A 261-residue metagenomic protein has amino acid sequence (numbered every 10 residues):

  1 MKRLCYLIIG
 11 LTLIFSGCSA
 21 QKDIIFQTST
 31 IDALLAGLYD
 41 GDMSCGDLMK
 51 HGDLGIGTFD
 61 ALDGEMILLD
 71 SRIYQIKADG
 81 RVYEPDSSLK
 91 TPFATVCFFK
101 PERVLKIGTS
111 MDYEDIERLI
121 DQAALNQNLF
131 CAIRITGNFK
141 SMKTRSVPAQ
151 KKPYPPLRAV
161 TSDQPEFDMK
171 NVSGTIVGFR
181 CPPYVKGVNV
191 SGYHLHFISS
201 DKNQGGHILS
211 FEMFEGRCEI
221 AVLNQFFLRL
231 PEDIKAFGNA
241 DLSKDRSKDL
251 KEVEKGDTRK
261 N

Functional and structural regions predicted by a protein language model:
K2-I8: Sec-dependent signal peptide recognition, specifically the positively charged N-region followed immediately by
S16-G17: C-terminal motif of bacterial Sec signal peptides marking the signal peptidase cleavage site
T30-V96: N-terminal low-complexity or amphipathic/hydrophobic leaders
I76-A123: A glycine-rich, hydrophobic loop/mini-helix early in the fold
E114-F179, K186-V188: Long, positively charged binding patches that form subdomain-scale interaction surfaces for polyanionic ligands
V190-I198: Histidine-centered divalent-metal-coordination microenvironment in nucleic-acid enzymes
S199-D241: A hydrophobic, small-residue-rich beta->alpha segment in the mid-to-C-terminal subdomain of diverse proteins
L228-N261: C-terminal partner/receptor-binding element of secreted or periplasmic proteins
